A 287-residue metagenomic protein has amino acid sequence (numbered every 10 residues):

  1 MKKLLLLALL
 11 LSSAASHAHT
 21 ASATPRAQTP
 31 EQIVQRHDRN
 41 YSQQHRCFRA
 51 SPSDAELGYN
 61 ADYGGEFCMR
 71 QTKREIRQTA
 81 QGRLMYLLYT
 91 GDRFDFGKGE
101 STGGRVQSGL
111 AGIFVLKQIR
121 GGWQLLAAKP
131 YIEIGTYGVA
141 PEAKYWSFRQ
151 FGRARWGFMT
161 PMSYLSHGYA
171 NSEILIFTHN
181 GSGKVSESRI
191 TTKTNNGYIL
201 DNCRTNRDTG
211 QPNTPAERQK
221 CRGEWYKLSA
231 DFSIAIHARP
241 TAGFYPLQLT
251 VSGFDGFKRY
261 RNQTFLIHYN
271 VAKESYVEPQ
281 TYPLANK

Functional and structural regions predicted by a protein language model:
L4-S12: Sec-dependent N-terminal signal peptides
S12-A18: C-terminal segment of classical bacterial N-terminal signal peptides
A18-F67, S166-K287: Acidic, small-residue rich beta-repeat scaffolds with periodic aromatic anchors
N60-R70, Y131-A143, K227-S229: Repeat-based blade/solenoid architectures
I76-G152: Short N-terminal edge-element motif at the start of the domain
A80-D92, R149-Y164, F232, P240-L249: Acidic/hydrophobic-patterned starts of short beta strands in beta-sheet-rich repeat architectures
K98-Q107, S163-G168, D255-K258: Short consensus segments that form the blades of beta-propeller domains, in both extracellular/periplasmic
E133-L165, S172, I176-T178, K184-E187: Surface-exposed beta-loop interaction hotspot
